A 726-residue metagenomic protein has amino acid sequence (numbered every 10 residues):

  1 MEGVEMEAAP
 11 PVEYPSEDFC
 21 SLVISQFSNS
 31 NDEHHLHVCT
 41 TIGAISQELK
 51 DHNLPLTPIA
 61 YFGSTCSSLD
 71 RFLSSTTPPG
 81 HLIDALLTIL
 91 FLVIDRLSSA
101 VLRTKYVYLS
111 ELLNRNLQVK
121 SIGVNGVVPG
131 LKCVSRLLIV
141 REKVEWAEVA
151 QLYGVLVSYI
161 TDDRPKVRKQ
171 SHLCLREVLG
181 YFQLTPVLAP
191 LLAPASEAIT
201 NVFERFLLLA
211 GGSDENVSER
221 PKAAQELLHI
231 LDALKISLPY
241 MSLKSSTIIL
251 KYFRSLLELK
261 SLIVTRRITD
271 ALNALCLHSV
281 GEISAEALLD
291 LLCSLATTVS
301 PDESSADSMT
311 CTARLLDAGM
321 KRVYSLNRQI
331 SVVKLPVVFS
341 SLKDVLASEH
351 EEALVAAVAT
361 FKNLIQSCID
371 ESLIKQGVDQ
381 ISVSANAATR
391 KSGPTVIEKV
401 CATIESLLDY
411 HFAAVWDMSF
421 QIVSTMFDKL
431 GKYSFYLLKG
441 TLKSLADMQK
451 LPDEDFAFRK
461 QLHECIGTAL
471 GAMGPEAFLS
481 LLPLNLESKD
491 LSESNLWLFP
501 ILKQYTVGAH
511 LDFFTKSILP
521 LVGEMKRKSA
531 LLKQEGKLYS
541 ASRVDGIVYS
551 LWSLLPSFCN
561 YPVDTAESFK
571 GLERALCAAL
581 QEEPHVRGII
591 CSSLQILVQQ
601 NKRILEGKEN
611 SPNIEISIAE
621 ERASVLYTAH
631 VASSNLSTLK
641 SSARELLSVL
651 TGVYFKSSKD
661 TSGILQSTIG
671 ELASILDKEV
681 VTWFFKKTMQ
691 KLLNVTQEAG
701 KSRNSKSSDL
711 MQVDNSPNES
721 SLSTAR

Functional and structural regions predicted by a protein language model:
M1-R726: Extended, low-complexity, acidic/polar intrinsically disordered regions that flank or interrupt HEAT/TOG/ARM solenoid
